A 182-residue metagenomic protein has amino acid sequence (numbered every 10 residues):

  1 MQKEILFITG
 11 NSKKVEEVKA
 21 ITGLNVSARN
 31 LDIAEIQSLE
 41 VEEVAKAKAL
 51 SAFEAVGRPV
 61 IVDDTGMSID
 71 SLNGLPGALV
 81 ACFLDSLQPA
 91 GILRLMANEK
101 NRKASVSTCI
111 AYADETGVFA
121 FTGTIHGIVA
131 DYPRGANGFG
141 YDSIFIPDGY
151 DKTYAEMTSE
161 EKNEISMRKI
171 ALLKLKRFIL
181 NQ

Functional and structural regions predicted by a protein language model:
Q2-L6, K13-Q182: Anionic-ligand binding patches
